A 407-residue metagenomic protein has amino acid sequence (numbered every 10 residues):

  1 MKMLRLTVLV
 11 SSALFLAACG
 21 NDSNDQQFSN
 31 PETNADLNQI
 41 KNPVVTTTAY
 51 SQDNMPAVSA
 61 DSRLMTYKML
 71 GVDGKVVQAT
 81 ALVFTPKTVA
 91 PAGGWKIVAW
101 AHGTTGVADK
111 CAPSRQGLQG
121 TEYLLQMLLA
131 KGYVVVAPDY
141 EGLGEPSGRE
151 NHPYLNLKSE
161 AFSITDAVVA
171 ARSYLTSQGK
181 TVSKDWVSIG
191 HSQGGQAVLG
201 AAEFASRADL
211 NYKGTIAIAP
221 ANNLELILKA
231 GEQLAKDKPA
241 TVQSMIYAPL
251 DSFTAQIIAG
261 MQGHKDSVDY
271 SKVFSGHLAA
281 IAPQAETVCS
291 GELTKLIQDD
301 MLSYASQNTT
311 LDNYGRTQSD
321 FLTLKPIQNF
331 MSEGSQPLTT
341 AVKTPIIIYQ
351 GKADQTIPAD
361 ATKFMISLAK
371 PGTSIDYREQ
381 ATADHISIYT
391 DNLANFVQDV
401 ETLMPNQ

Functional and structural regions predicted by a protein language model:
F15-A18: C-terminal motif of bacterial Sec signal peptides marking the signal peptidase cleavage site
G20-A90: Catalytic-loop region of hydrolases
V72-T80, F84-G132: Short, surface-exposed "cap/lid" segments of acyl-processing enzymes
Y154-T176: Alpha/beta-hydrolase active-site loop
V169-K238: Primarily recognizes the serine-hydrolase "nucleophile elbow" in alpha/beta-hydrolase and SGNH/GDSL folds
A221-T339: Accessory cap/linker subdomain of secreted extracellular hydrolases
I327-M331, T356, K363-F364, P371-Q407: C-terminal catalytic histidine-bearing segment of alpha/beta-hydrolase fold enzymes
V342, I347-D354: Short beta-strand/loop motif that positions the catalytic acidic residue of the alpha/beta-hydrolase fold
